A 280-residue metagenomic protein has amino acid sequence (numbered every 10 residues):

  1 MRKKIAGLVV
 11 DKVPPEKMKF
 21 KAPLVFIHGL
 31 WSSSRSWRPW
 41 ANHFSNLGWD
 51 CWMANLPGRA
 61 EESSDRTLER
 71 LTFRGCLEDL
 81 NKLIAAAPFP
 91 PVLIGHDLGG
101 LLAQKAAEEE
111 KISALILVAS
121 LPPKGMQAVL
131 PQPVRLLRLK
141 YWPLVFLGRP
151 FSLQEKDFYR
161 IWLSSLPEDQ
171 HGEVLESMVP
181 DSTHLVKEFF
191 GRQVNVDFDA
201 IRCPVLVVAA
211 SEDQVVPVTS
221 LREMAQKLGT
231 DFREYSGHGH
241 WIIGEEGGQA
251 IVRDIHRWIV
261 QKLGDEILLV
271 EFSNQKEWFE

Functional and structural regions predicted by a protein language model:
G29-S33, D97, S211: Active-site glycine-rich loops that stabilize anionic/oxyanionic intermediates across multiple enzyme folds
W31-P39, C51: Serine-hydrolase catalytic-loop signature spanning alpha/beta hydrolases and amidase-signature enzymes
F44-D65: Conserved alpha/beta-hydrolase
R59-P91: Active-site loop/oxyanion-hole signature of alpha/beta-hydrolase fold enzymes
K111-V145, L185-F190: Flexible "cap/lid" loop of the alpha/beta hydrolase fold
I201, V207-A209, D213: Short beta-strand/loop motif that positions the catalytic acidic residue of the alpha/beta-hydrolase fold
Q214-S220: Conserved alpha/beta-hydrolase "acid-adjacent" motif
D231-E280: Catalytic active-site module of serine/aspartate enzymes centered on a nucleophile-bearing elbow/loop
